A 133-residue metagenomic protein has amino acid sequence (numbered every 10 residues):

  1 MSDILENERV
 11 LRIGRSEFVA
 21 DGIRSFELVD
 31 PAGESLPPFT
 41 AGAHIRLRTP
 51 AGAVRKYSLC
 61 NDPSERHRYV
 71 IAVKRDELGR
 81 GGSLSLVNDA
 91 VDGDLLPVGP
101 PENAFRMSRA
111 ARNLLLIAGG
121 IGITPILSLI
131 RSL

Functional and structural regions predicted by a protein language model:
S2-L95, R112: Ferredoxin-reductase
I4, L84-L133: FNR/FR-type flavoprotein reductase catalytic core
